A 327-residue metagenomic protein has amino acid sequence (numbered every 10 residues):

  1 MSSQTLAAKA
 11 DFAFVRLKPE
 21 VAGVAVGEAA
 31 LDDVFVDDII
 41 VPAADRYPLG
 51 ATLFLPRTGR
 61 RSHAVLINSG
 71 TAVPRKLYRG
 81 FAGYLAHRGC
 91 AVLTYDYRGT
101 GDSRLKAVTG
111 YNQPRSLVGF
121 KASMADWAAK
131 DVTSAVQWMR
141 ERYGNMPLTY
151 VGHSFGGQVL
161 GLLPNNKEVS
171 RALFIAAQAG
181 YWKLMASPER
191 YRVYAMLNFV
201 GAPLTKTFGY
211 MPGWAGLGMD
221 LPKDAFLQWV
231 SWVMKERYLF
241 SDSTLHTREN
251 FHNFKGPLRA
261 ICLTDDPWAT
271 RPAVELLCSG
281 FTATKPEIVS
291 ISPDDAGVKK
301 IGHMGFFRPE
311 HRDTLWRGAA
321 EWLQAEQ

Functional and structural regions predicted by a protein language model:
L6-P56: N-terminal cap/lid segment of alpha/beta-hydrolase-fold proteins
S62, I67-V73: Active-site glycine-rich loops that stabilize anionic/oxyanionic intermediates across multiple enzyme folds
R75-R115: Conserved alpha/beta-hydrolase
S116-R142: Alpha/beta-hydrolase active-site loop
V151-R237: Alpha/beta-hydrolase-fold enzymes
F254, A260-C262: Short beta-strand/loop motif that positions the catalytic acidic residue of the alpha/beta-hydrolase fold
A269-G280: Short alpha-helix in the alpha/beta-hydrolase fold that links the catalytic acid
E287, I291-Q327: Catalytic active-site module of serine/aspartate enzymes centered on a nucleophile-bearing elbow/loop
